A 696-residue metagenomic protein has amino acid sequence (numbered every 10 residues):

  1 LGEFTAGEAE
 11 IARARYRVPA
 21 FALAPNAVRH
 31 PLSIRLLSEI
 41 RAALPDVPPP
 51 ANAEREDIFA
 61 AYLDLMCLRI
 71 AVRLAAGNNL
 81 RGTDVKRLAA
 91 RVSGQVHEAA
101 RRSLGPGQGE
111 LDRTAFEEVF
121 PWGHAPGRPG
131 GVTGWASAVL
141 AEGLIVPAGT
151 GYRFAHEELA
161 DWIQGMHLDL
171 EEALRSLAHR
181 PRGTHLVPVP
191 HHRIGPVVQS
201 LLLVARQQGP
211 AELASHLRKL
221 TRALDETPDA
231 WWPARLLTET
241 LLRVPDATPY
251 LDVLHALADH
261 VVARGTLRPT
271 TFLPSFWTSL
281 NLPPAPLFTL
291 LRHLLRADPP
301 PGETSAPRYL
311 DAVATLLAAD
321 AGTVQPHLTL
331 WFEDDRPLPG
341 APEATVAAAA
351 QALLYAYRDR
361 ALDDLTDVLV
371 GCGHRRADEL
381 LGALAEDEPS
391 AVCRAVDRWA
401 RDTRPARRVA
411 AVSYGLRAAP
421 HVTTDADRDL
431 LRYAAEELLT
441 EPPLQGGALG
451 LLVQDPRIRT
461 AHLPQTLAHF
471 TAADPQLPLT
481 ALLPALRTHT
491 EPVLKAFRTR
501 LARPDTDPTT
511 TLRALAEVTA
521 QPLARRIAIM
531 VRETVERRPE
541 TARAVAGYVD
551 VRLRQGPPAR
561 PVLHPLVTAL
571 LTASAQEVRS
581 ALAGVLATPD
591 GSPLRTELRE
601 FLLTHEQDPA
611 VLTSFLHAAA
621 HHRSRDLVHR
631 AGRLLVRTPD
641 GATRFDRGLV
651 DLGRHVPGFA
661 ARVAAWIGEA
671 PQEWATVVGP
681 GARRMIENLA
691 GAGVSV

Functional and structural regions predicted by a protein language model:
L1-G151, A155-L170, H179: Extended hydrophobic
H30, I34, P50, E54-I58 (+7 more regions): Intrinsic-disorder/low-complexity, polar/charged segments
P31-R35, E56, A60, G82-A90 (+14 more regions): Non-catalytic, well-ordered alpha-helical scaffold segments
R101, A115-A141, V146-R153, G165-D367 (+7 more regions): Extended amphipathic alpha-helical scaffold segments
R175-P190, R644, R654-V696: Actinobacteria-biased recognition of intrinsically disordered, low-complexity terminal regions
S390-C393, P420-T423, L444, R599-V677: Extended alpha-helical scaffolding segments
W399-T403: Short amphipathic alpha-helical linker/capping segments at the junctions of internal repeats and modular domains
